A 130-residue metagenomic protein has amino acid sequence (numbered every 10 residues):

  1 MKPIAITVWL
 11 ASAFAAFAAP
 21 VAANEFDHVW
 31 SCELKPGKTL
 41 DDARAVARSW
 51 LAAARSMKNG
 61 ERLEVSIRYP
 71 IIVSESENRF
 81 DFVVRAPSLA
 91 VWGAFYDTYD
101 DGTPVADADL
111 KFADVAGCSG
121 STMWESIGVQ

Functional and structural regions predicted by a protein language model:
M1-K2: N-terminal secretory signal peptides that target proteins for export/translocation
A5-A16: Bacterial N-terminal signal peptides
F17-A23: Sec/Tat signal peptide C-region and signal peptidase I cleavage site
N24-K35: Acidic/histidine-rich, surface-exposed loop or edge segments in extracytoplasmic proteins
D27, E77-F80: Short, surface-exposed coil-to-beta transition loops
K35-V46: Short, surface-exposed ligand-recognition loops at beta-strand->loop->(often short) alpha-helix junctions that present
R48-E64, E75-S76, V83-T122: An amphipathic, aromatic/His-enriched active-site/gating alpha helix that lines ligand/cofactor pockets
R68-V73, W124-V129: N-terminal secretory/targeting leader peptides
